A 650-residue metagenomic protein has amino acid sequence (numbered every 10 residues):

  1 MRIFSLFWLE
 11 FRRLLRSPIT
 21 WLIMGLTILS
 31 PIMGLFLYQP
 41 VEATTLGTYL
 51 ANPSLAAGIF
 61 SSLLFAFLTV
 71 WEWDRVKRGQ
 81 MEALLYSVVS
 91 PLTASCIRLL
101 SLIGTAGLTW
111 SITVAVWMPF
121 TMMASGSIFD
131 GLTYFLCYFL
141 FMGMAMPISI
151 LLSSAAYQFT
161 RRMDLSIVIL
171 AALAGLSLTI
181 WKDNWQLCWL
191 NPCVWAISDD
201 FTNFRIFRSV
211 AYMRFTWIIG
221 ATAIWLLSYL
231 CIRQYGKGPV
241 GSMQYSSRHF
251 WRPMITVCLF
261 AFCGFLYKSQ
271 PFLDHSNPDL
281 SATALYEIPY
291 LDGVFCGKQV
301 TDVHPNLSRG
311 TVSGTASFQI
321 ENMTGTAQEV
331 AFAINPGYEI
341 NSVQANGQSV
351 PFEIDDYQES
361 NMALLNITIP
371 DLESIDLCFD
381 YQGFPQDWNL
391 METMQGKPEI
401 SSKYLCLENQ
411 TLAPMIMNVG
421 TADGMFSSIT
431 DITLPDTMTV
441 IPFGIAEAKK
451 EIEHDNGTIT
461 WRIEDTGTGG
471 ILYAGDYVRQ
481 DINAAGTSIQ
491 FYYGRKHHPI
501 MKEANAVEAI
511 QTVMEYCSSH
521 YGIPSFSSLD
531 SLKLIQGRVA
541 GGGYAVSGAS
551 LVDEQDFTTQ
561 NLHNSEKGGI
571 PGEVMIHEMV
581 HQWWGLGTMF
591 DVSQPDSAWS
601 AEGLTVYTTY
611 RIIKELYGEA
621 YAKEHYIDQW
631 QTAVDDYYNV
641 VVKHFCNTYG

Functional and structural regions predicted by a protein language model:
G47-T48, G314, S360-L365, T430 (+1 more regions): Juxtacatalytic substrate-recognition/specificity segment
N52-R75, A316-F318, F379: Long, hydrophobic alpha-helical segments
L68-G107: Helix-loop-helix units of permease transmembrane domains in multi-pass membrane transporters, especially ABC
M123-Q234: Hydrophobic alpha-helical segments
F129, L187-M213, V240-T311: N-terminal, polar/Ser/Thr-rich
A327-V330, G337-K397, E451-R462: A surface-exposed beta-strand-loop module
D380-A474: Extended, low-hydrophobicity, Ser/Thr/Pro/Gly-biased non-transmembrane segments
E602-G650: Acidic/His/Gly-enriched intrinsically disordered linker/tail segments that often contain short helix/coil "MoRF-like"
